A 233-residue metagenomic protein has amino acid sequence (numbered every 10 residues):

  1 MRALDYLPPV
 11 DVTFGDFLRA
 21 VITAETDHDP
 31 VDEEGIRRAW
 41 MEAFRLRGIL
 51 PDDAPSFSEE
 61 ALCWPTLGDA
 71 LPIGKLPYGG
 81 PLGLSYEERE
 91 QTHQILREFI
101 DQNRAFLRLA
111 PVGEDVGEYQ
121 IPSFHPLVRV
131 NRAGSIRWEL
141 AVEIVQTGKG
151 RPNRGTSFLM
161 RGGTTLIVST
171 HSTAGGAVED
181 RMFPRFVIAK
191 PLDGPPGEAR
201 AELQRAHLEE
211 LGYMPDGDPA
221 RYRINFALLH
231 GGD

Functional and structural regions predicted by a protein language model:
M1-Y6, D16-L18, I22-D233: Non-catalytic terminal regions of proteins
D11-G15: Flexible, glycine/charged-enriched surface loops at secondary-structure junctions
